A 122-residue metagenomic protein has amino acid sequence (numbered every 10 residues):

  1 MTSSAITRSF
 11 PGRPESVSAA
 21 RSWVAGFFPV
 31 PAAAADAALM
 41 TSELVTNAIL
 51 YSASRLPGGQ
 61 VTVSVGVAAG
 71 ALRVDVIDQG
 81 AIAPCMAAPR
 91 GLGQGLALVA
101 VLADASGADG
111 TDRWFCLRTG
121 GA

Functional and structural regions predicted by a protein language model:
M1-L39: Bergerat-fold GHKL ATPase/HATPase_c domain
M1-T7, I49-A122: Conserved beta-strand-loop-beta-strand hairpin that lines the nucleotide-binding pocket of ATP/GTP-utilizing enzymes
S18-R21, A38, S42, L92-L96 (+1 more regions): Conserved terminal C-lobe alpha helix of the protein kinase catalytic domain
A32-P57: Conserved ATP-binding N-box helix of the HATPase_c
